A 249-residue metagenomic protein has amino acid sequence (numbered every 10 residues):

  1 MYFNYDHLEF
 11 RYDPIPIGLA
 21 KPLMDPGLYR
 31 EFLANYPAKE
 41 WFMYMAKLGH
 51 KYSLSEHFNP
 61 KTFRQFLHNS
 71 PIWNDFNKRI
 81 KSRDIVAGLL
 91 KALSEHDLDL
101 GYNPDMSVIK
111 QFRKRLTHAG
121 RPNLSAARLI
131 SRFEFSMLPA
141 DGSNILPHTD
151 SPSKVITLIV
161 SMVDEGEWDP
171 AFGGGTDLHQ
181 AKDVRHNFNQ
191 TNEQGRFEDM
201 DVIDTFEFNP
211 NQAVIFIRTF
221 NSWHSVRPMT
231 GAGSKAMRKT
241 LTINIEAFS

Functional and structural regions predicted by a protein language model:
M1-Y5: N- or domain-start disorder-to-order transition segments that initiate the globular core
H7-D105: Non-heme Fe(II)/2-oxoglutarate
N74-K78, V86-F248: Catalytic core of non-heme Fe(II) oxygenases with the double-stranded beta-helix
